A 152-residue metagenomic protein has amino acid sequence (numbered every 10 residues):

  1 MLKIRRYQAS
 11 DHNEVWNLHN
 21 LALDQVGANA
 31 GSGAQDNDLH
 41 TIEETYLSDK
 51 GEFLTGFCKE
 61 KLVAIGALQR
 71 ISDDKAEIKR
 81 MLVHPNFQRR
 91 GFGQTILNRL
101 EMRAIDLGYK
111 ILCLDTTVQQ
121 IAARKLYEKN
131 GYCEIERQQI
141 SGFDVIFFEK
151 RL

Functional and structural regions predicted by a protein language model:
M1-K3: Extreme N-terminal starter segment of soluble prokaryotic enzymes
R6-K79, H84, L97-R99, R103 (+2 more regions): Acetyl-CoA-dependent GNAT
H40, K110-C113, T117-N130, E136-L152: C-terminal "cap" of GNAT-fold acetyltransferases
K61, K75-A76, R80-N98, M102-L107 (+3 more regions): Conserved glycine-rich acetyl-CoA-binding loop
